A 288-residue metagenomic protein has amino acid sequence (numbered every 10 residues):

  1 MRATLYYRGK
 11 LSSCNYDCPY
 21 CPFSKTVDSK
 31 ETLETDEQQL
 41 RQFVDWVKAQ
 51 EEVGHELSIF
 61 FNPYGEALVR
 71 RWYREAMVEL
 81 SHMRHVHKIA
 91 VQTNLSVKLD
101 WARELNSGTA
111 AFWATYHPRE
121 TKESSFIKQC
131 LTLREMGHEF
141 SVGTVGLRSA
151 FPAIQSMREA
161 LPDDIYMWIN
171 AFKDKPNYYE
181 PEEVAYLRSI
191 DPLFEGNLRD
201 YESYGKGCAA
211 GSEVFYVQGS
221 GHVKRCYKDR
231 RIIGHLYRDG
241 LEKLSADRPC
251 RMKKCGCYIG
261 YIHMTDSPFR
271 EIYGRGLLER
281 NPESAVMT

Functional and structural regions predicted by a protein language model:
M1, L11, S24, D28 (+2 more regions): Flexible mid-to-C-terminal extensions adjoining Fe-S/redox cofactors in radical SAM and related proteins
M1-S24, S58-F61, E213-V217, G221: N-terminal pre-triad scaffold of radical SAM enzymes
Y20, A210, M252: Short, cysteine/histidine-rich loop/knuckle motifs that typically chelate Zn2+
K30, A111-K228, G234: Radical SAM enzyme [4Fe-4S]-AdoMet core and its adjacent flexible, acidic and glycine-rich loops/tails across
E31-E34, R71: Short, solvent-exposed loop/turn segments at secondary-structure boundaries
L33-Q42, R270-L278: Short cysteine/histidine-rich metal-coordination sites, predominantly Zn2+-binding motifs
L40-N62, R70-M157: Radical SAM/AdoMet-radical enzyme domain recognition
